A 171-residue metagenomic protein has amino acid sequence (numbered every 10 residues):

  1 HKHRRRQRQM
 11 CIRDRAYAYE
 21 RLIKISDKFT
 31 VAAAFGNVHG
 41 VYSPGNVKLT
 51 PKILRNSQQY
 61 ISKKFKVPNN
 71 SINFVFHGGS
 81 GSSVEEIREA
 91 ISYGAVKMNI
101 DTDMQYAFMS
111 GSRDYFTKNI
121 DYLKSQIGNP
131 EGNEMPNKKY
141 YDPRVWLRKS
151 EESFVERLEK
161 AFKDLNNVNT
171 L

Functional and structural regions predicted by a protein language model:
H1-I12: Single conserved hydrophobic/aromatic residue that forms the stacking wall/gate of nucleotide- or nucleobase-binding
A16-F35: Aromatic-lined glycan-binding groove of carbohydrate-active enzymes
I23-D27, I91-M98: Glycine-enriched alpha-helix->loop->beta-strand junction motifs that scaffold or abut catalytic
F29-A33, I72-G78, V96-I100: Hydrophobic faces of well-ordered beta-strands that scaffold small-molecule active sites in alpha/beta enzyme cores
F35-H39, Y93-G111: Glycine-rich phosphate-binding active-site loops on the catalytic face of alpha/beta enzymes
N46-N70, F74: Alpha-helix-loop-beta-strand connector modules within alpha/beta enzyme cores
G79-Y93: Catalytic cores of alpha/beta
T117-L171: Extended, intrinsically disordered, low-complexity segments
